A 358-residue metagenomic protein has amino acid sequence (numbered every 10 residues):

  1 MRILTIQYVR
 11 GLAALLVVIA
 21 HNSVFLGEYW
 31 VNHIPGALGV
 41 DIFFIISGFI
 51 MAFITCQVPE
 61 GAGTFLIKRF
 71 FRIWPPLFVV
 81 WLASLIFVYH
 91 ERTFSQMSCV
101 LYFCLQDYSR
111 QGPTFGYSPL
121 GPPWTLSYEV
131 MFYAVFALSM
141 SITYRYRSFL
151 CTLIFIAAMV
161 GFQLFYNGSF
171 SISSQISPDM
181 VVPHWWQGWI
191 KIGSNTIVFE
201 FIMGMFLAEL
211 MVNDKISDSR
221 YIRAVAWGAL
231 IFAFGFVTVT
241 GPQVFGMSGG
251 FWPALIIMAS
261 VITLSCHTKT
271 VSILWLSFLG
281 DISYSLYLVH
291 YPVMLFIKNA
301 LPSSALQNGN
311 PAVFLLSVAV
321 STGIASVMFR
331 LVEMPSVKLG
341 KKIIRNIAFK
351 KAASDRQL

Functional and structural regions predicted by a protein language model:
M1-Y8, L12-G36, A52-T64, S109-S118 (+4 more regions): Alpha-helical transmembrane segments in multi-pass integral membrane proteins
G11, L38, F78, L82 (+6 more regions): Residue-level signature of the transmembrane alpha-helical core of multi-pass small-molecule transporters
F43: Structured binding elements
I46, A52-F53, I73-A134, A157-S194 (+2 more regions): Membrane-interface helix-loop-helix regions
L66, W74, S127, F149-L153 (+1 more regions): Hydrophobic alpha-helical transmembrane segments
F70: Active-site helix-to-loop segments that bind/position phosphate- or nucleotide-bearing substrates and donors across
L101-F103, L150-V160, R223-F232: Central hydrophobic cores of alpha-helical transmembrane segments in multi-pass integral membrane proteins
A348-L358: Intrinsic disorder in cytosolic terminal tails and internal cytosolic loops of multi-pass membrane transporters
